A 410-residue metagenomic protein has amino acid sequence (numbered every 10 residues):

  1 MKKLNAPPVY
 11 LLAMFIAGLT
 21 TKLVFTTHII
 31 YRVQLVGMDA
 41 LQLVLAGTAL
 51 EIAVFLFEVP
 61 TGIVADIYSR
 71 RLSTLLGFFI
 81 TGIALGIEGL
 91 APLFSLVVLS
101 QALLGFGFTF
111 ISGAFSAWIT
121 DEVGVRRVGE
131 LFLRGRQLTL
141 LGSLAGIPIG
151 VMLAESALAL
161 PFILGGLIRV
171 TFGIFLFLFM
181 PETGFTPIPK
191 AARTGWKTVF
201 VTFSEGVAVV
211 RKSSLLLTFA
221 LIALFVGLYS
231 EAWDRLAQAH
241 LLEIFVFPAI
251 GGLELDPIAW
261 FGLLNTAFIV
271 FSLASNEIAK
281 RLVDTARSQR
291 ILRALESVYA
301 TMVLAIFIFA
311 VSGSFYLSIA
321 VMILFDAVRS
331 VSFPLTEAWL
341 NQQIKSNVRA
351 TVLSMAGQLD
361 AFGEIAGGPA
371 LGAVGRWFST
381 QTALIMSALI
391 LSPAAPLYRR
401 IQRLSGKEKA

Functional and structural regions predicted by a protein language model:
M1-L4, P181-L221: Juxtamembrane intracellular "pre-TM" segments in multi-pass secondary transporters
K2-F55, L215-P257, F261-N265: Helix-loop boundary and gating motifs at the non-cytosolic
P7-A13, L45-A49, F55-V59, D66 (+2 more regions): C-terminal transmembrane bundle of multi-pass solute transporters/carriers
V54-P92: Conserved MFS/SLC helix-loop-helix module at the cytosolic interface between two early adjacent transmembrane helices
F79-L93, A300-G313: C-terminal ends and interior cores of transmembrane alpha-helices in multi-pass membrane transporters/permeases
A102-L140: Cytoplasmic helix-loop-helix junction between adjacent transmembrane helices in 12-TM secondary transporters
L160-L178, L384-R399: Symmetry-related core transmembrane helices of the 12-TM Major Facilitator Superfamily/SLC fold
G165, G173-A192, R399-A410: Helix-loop junctions on the cytosolic side of multi-pass membrane transporters, especially the intracellular loop
